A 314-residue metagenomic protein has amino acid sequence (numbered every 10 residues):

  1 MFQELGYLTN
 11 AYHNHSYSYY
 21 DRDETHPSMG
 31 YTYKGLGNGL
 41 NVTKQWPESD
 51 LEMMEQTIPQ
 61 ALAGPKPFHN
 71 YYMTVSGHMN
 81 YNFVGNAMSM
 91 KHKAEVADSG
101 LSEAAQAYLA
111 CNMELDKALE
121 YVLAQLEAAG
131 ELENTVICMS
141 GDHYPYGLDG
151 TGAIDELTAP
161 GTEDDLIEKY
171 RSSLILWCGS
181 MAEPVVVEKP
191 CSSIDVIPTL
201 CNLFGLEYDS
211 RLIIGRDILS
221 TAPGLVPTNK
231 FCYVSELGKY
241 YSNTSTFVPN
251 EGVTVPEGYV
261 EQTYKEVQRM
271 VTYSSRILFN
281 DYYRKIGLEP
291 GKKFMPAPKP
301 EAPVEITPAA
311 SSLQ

Functional and structural regions predicted by a protein language model:
M1-Q314: Solvent-exposed soluble domains appended to multi-pass membrane proteins
